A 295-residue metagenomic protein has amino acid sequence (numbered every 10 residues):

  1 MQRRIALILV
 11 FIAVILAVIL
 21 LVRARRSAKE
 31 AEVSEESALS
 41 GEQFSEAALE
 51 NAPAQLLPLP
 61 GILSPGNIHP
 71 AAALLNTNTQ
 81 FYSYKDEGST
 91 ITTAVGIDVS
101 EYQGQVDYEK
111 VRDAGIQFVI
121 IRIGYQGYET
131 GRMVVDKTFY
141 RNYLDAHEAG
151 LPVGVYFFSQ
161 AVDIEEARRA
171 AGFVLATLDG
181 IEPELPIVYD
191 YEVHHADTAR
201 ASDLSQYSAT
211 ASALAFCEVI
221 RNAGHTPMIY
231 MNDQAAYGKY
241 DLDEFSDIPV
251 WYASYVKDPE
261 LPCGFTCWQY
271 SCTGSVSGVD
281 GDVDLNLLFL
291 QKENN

Functional and structural regions predicted by a protein language model:
M1, A28, E35-A38, E46: Compositionally biased regions
M1-I12, L21-A24: N-terminal Sec-pathway targeting helices
L16-A17, A146: Alpha-helical transmembrane signal-anchor helices
I19-S34: Sec-dependent signal peptide cleavage junction
A38-Q103, D243-N295: Functionally critical loop-and-helix segments that line ligand-binding/catalytic clefts of soluble enzyme domains
I62-H69, D86-T90, Y156-S159, E218-A223 (+1 more regions): A generic short-segment signal for beta-strand/edge and adjacent turn/coil regions
S89-A213, R221-A223: Substrate-binding cleft of extracellular glycoside hydrolase catalytic domains
G180-I187, Y191-N295: Surface-exposed substrate-engagement region within the catalytic domains of secreted or surface-exposed extracellular
